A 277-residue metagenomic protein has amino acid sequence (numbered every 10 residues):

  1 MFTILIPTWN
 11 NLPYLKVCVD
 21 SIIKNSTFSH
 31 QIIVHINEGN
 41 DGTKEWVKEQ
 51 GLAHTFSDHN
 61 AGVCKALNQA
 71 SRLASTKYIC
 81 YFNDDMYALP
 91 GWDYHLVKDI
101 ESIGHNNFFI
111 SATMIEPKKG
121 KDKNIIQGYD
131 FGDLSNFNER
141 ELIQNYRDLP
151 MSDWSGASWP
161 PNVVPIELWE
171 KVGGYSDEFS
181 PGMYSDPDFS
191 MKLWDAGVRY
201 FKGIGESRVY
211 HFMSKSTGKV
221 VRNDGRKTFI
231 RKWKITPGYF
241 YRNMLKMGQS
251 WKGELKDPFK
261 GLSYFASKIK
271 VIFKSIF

Functional and structural regions predicted by a protein language model:
D20-S29: Short, acidic, metal-binding catalytic loop of nucleotide-sugar glycosyltransferases
F28, I36-E45: A conserved acidic beta->alpha catalytic loop
S57-A74: Glycine-rich, basic loop-to-helix element that forms the pyrophosphate-binding segment of sugar-nucleotide handling
I79: Short aromatic/hydrophobic "clamp" motif used to bind/position activated sugar donors
P90-F131: Conserved donor NDP-sugar-binding/catalytic core segment of glycosyltransferases
I115, S180, K202-V220, T228: Active-site donor/metal-binding and catalytic loop motifs of nucleotide-sugar-dependent glycosylation enzymes
L142-E167: A recurrent flexible, glycine/aromatic-enriched loop bordering the glycosyltransferase active site that acts as
G182-D188: Acidic donor-binding loop at a coil-to-helix junction in glycosyltransferase catalytic cores that engages
